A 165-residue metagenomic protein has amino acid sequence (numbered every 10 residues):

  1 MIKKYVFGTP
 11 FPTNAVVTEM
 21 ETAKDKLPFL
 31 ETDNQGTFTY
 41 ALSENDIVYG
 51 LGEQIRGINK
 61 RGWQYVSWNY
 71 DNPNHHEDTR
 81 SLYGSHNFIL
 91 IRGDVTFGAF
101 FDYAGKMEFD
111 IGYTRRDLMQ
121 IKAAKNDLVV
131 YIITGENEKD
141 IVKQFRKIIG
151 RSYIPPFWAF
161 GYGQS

Functional and structural regions predicted by a protein language model:
M1-F157, G163-S165: Catalytic and substrate-binding clefts that recognize carbohydrates or anionic sugar/phosphate headgroups
